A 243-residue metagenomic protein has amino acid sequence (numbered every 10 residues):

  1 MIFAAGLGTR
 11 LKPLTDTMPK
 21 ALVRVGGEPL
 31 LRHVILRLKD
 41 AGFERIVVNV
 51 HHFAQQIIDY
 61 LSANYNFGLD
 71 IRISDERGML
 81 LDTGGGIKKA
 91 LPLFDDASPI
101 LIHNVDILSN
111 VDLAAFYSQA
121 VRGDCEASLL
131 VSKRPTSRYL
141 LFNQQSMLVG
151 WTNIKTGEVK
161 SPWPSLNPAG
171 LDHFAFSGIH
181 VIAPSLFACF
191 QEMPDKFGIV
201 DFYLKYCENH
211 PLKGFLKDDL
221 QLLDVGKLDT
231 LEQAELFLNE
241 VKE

Functional and structural regions predicted by a protein language model:
M1-D16, K39-A41: N-terminal nucleotide-binding beta1-loop-alpha1 segment
I2, E28-N104, A115, M193-P194 (+1 more regions): Conserved N-terminal catalytic core of the sugar/cofactor nucleotidyltransferase
L7, M18, F53, R77 (+2 more regions): A generic "binding-loop/recognition-motif" signal
L11, I57-L61, F190, A234: Hydrophobic packing residues within well-ordered alpha-helices of enzyme cores
T17-L30: Short catalytic helix/loop segments, enriched in acidic residues and glycine and frequently bearing histidine
S98-H103, L108, A114-V121, R134-P135 (+1 more regions): Catalytic-core segments of class I nucleotidyltransferases/pyrophosphorylases that form NMP-activated intermediates
G123-K133: A short, conserved acidic/glycine-rich loop-to-beta-strand motif that forms the donor nucleotide-sugar/metal
